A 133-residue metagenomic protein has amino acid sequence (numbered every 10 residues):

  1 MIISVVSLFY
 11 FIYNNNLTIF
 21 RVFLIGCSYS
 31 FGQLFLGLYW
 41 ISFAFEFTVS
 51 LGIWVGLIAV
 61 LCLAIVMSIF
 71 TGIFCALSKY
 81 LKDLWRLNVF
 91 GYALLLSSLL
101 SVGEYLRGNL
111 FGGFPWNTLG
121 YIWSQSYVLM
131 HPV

Functional and structural regions predicted by a protein language model:
M1-V133: Membrane-embedded alpha-helical bundles of multi-pass enzymes that act on lipidic or dolichyl-linked glycan substrates
